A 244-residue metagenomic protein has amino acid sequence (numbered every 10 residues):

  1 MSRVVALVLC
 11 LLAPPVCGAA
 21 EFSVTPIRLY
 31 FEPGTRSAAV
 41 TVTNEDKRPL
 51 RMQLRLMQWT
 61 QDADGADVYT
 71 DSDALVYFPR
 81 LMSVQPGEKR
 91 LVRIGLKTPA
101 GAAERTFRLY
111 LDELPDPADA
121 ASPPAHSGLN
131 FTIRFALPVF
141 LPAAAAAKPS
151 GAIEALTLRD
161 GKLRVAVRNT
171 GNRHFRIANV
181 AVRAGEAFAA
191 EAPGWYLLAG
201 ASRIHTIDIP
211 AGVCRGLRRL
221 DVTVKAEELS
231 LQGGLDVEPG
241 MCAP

Functional and structural regions predicted by a protein language model:
M1-A6: Bacterial N-terminal signal peptides that target proteins for export
A13-V16: N-terminal signal peptide c-region/cleavage motif recognized by signal peptidases
A19-E45, L81, A145-D160, G194-Y196: Beta-sheet-dominated interaction scaffolds and their linkers
V42-D46, A166-G171: Asparagine-centered strand-capping/turn motif at beta-strand->loop junctions
R48-L56, G65, G151, H174-V180: Short, hydrophobic/aromatic beta-strand segments
Q58-D71, P117-A118, R183-E191: Short aromatic-acidic-glycine turn motif
D67-A100, A187-C214: Intrinsically disordered, low-complexity Pro/Gly/Ser/Thr-rich segments with frequent PxxP/GP/PP motifs and embedded
K97-P142, A146, G212-P244: Terminal connector regions
